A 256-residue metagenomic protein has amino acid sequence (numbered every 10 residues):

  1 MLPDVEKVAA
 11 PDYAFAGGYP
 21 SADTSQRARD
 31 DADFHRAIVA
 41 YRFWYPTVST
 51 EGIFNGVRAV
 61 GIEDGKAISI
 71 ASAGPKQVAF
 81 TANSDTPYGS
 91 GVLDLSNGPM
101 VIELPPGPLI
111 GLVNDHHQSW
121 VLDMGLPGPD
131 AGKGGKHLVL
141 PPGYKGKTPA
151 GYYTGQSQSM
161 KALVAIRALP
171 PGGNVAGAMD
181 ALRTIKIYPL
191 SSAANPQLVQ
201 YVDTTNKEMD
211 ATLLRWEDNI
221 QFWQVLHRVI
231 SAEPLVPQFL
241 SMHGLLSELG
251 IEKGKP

Functional and structural regions predicted by a protein language model:
M1-P256: A compositional/structural signature for long, glycine/proline-rich flexible linkers and loops on extracytoplasmic
